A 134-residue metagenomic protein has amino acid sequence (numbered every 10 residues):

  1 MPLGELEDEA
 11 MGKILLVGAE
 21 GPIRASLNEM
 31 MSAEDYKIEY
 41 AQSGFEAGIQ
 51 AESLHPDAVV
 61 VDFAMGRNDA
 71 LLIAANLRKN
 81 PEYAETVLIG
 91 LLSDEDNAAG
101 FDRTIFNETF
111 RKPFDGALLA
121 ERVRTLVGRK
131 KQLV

Functional and structural regions predicted by a protein language model:
M1-E20, D115-V134: Non-catalytic signal-transmission and effector/linker regions of two-component phosphorelay proteins
G21, Q42-E46, A117: Acidic phosphotransfer microenvironment of two-component signaling modules
G21-E39: Two-component/phosphorelay signaling modules centered on CheY-like receiver
Y40-A58: Acidic, metal-coordinating helix/loop segments flanking the phosphotransfer/catalytic sites of two-component signaling
A51, V60, I73-A74, Y83: Hydrophobic alpha-helical motif in two-component signaling modules
H55-D57, P81-L88: His-Asp phosphorelay/catalytic-motif detector in bacterial-type signaling
V61-L77: Conserved phosphotransfer microenvironments
L72, L92-K112, A117, E121: Alpha4 helix (beta4-alpha4-beta5 surface) of REC/receiver domains from two-component response regulators
